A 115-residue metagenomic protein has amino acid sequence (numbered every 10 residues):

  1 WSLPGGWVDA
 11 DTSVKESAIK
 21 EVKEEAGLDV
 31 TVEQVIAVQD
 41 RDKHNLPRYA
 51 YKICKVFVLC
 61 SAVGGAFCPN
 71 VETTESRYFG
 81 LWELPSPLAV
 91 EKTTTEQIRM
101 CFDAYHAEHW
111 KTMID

Functional and structural regions predicted by a protein language model:
W1-L3, V30, Q34: N-terminal strand-loop-strand
V8-V32, D40-Q97, A104, H109-D115: Unchanged
